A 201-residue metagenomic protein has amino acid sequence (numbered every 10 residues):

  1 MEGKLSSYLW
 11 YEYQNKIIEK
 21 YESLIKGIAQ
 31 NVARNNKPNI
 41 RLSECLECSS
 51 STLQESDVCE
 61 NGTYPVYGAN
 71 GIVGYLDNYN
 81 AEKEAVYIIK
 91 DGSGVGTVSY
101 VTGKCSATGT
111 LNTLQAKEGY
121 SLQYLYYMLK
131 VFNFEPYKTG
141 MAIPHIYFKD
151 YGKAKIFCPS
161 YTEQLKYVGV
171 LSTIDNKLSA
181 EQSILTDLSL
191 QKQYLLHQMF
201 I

Functional and structural regions predicted by a protein language model:
M1-P38, K155-I201: Amphipathic alpha-helical coiled-coil/heptad-repeat segments
E19-L24, N31-G68: Non-catalytic DNA-recognition/assembly elements of restriction-modification systems
G27, K37-I40, Y120, I146: A broad, structural micro-motif
S56-V58, Y137-M141, Q182-T186: A short, aromatic/hydrophobic, helix- or strand-capping loop or linear motif that either lines the entrance/gate
G68-K130, T139-I143, Y147-Y151: A short beta-sheet element
